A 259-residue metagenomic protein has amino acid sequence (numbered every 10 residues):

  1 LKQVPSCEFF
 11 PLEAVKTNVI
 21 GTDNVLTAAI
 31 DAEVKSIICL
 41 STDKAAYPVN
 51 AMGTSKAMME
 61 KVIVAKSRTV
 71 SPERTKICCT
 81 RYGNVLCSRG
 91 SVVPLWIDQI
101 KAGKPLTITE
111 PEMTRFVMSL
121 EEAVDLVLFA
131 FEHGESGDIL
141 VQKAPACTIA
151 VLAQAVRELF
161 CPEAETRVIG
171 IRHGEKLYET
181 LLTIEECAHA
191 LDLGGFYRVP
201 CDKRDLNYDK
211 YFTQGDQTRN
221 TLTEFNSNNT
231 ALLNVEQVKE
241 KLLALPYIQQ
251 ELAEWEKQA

Functional and structural regions predicted by a protein language model:
L1, I37-T42, T80-Y82: SDR active-site strand-loop-helix element
L1-K16: NAD(P)H-binding glycine-rich loop region in Rossmannoid oxidoreductase-like domains and their noncatalytic homologs
V25, K61, A65-A259: Strand-loop microenvironment adjacent to phosphate/nucleotide-handling motifs in alpha/beta enzyme folds
D31, D43-P48, V85-C87: Conserved catalytic-site region of short-chain dehydrogenase/reductase
A32-S36, R74-T75: A short helix->loop->beta-strand "cap" motif at the edges of active sites that frequently abuts
S55: Active-site helix of classical SDR
